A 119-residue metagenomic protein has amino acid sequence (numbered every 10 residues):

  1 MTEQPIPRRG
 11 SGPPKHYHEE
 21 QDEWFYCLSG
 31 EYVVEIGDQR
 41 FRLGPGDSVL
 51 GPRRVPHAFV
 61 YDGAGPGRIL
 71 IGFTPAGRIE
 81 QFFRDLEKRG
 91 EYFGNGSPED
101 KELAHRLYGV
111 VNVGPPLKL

Functional and structural regions predicted by a protein language model:
M1-K15, Q21-D22: A short glycine-rich, His/Asp/Glu-containing loop-to-beta-strand
S11, H18, Y32, Q81: Hydrophobic small-molecule pocket/channel-lining residues, especially in calycin-type beta-barrels
P13-K15, I36-F41: Short beta-strand segments
E20-Y32, G37: Glycine- and acidic-residue-biased ligand/ion/polar-headgroup-sensing regions
E31, D38-P56: Short acidic-glycine-tyrosine-enriched beta hairpin
R53-E80: Ligand-binding loop in jelly-roll beta-barrel domains
R84-L119: Acidic/histidine-enriched, glycine/proline-rich intrinsically disordered or flexible terminal extensions
